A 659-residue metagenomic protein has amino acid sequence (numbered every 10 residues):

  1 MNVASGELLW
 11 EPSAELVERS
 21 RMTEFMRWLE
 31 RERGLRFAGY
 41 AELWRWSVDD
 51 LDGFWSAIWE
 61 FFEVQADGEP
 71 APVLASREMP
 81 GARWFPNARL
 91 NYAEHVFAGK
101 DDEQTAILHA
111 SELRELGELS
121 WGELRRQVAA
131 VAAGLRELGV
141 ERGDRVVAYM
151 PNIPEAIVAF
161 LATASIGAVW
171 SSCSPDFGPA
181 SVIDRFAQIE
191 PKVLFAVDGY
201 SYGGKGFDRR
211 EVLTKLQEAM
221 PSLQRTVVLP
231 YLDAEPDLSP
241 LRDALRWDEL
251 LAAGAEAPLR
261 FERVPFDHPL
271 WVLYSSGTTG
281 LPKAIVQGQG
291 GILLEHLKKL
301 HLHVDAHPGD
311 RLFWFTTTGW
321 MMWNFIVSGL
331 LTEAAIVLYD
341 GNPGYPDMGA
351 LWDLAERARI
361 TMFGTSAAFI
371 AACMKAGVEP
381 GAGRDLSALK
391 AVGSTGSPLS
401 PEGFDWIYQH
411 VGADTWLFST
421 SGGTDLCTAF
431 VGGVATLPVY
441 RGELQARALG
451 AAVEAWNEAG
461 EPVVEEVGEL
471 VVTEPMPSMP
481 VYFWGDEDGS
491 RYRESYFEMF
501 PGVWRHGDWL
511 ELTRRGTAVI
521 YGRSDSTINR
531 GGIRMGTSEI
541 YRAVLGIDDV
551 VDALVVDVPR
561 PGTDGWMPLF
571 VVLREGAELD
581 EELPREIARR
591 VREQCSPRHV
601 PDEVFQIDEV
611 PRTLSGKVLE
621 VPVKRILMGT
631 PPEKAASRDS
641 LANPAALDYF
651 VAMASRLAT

Functional and structural regions predicted by a protein language model:
A41-W46, A93, I107-L161, G178-I183 (+3 more regions): Conserved AMP-binding/adenylate-forming core of the ANL superfamily
E103-T105, V227-V228, S239-Y274, L281 (+3 more regions): Conserved pre-ATP/AMP-binding loop-to-beta segment of ANL
A148, C173-G199, L213, E356 (+9 more regions): AMP-binding/adenylate-forming catalytic core of the ANL superfamily
P151, V193-V212, D233, D340-G344 (+3 more regions): Adenylate-forming
S165-E249, A358, S366-A367: Structural core segment of the AMP-binding/adenylate-forming
R225-P230, E593-V618, P631-L657: AMP-binding/adenylate-forming catalytic domain of the ANL superfamily
G291-R311, M321-T361, A376-G377: Conserved AMP-binding/adenylation subdomain of ANL enzymes
L302, Y339, K390-A518, R523-T527 (+1 more regions): Conserved AMP-binding/adenylate-forming
